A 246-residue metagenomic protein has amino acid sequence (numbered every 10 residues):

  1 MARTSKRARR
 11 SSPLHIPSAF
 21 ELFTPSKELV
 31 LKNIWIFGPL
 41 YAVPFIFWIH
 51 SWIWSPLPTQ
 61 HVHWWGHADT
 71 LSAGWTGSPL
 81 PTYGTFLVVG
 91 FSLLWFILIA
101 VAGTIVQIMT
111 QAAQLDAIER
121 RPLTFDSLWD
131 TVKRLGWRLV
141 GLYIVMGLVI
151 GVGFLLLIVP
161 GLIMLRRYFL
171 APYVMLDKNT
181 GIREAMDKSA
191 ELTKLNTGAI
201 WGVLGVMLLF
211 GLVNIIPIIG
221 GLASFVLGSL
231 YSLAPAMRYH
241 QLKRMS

Functional and structural regions predicted by a protein language model:
A2-S246: Hydrophobic alpha-helical membrane segments
